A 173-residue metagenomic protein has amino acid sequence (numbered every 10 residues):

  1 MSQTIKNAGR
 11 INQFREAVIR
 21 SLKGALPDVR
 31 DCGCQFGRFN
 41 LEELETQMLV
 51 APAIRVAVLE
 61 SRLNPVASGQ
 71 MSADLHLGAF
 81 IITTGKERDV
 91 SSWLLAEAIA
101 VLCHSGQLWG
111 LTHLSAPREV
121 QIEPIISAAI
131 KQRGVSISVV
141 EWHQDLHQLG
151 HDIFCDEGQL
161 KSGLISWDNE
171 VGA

Functional and structural regions predicted by a protein language model:
M1-F36, L59-A173: Charged, amphipathic alpha-helical segments and their flanking helix caps
F39: Extracellular glycan-recognition surfaces and repeat-rich motifs
E43-T46: Short N-terminal edge-element motif at the start of the domain
M48-S61: A short, hydrophobic beta-strand-centered structural micro-motif
